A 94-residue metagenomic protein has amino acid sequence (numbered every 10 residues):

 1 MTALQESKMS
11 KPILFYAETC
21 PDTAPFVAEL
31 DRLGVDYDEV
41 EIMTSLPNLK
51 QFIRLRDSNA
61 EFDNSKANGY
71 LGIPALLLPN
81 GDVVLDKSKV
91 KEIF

Functional and structural regions predicted by a protein language model:
E6-V40: Local sequence-structure signature of Cys/Sec-based thiol-disulfide redox active-site neighborhoods
T19, I42-S45, D82: Short beta->alpha junction loops/turns
F26, N48-Q51, D86: Amphipathic alpha-helical interface surfaces
A28-L30, R54, V90-E92: Short, glycine/charged-enriched secondary-structure capping and boundary segments
D36-S58: Thiol-based oxidoreductase modules, predominantly thioredoxin-like and allied folds used for disulfide exchange
E61-L77: Structural micro-motif
L77-F94: Non-catalytic, surface beta->alpha helical segment in thiol-disulfide oxidoreductase systems
